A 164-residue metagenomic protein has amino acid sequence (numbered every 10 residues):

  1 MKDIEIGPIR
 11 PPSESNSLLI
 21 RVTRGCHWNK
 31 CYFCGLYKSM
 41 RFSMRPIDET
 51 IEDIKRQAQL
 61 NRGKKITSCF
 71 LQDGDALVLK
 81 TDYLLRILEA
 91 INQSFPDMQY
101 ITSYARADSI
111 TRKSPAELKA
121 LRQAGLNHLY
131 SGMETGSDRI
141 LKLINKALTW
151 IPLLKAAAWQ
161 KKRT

Functional and structural regions predicted by a protein language model:
M1-E5: A broadly conserved sequence feature marking short terminus-proximal activation segments in nucleic acid-centric
I6-E49: Canonical Radical SAM [4Fe-4S] cluster-binding loop centered on the CxxxCxxC motif and its immediate flanking residues
P46-G63: Short microdomains enriched in Cys/His and/or Lys/Arg
Q59-I151, K155: Conserved SAM/AdoMet-binding glycine-rich loop
A158: Histidine/acidic residue-rich metal-binding segments in metalloenzymes
